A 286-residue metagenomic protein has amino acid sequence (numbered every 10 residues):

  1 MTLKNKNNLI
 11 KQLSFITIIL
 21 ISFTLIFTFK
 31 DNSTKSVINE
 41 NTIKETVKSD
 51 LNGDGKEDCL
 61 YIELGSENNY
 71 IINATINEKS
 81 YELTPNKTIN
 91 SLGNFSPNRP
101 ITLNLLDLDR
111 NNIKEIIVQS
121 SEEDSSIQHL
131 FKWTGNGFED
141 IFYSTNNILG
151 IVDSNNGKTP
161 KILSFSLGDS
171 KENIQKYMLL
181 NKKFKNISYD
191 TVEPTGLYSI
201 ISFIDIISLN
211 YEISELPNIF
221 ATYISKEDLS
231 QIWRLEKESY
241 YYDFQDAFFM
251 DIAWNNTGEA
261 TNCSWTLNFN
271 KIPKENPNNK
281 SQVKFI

Functional and structural regions predicted by a protein language model:
M1-S36, F138-I286: Acidic, small-residue rich beta-repeat scaffolds with periodic aromatic anchors
K30-P100, E139-F142, N186, I200-F203: N-terminal, intrinsically disordered, polar/charged segments of Gram-positive cell-envelope systems that serve as
I43-L51, R99-L108, N147-K161: Beta-propeller blade termini
G53-E63, D107-S120, K158-S166: Acidic/hydrophobic-patterned starts of short beta strands in beta-sheet-rich repeat architectures
E67-N73, D124-K132, S170-L180: Structural motif
T75, Q119, N270-I272: A generic structural motif
E115-E139: Long, charged/polar, surface-exposed segments that mediate recognition or autoinhibition
